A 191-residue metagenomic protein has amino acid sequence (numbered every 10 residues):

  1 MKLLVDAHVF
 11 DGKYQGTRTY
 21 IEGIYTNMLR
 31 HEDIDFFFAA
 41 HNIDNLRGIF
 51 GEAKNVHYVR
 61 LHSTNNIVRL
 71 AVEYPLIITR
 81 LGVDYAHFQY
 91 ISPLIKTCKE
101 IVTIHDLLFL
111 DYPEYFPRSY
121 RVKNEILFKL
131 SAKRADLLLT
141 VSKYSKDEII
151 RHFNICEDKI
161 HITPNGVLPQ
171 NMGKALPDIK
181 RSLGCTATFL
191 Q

Functional and structural regions predicted by a protein language model:
M1-Q191: Carbohydrate transferase catalytic cores enriched for Leloir-type hexosyltransferases
